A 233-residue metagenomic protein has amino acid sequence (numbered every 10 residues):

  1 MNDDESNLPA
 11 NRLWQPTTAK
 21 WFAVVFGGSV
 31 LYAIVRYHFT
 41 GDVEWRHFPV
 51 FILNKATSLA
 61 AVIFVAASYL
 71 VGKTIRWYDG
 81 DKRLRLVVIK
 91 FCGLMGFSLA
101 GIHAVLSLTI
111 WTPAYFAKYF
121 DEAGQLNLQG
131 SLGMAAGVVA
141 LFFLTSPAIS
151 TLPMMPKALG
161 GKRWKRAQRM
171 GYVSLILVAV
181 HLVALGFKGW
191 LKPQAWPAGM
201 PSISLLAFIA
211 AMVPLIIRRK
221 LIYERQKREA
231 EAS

Functional and structural regions predicted by a protein language model:
N2-S233: Membrane-embedded alpha-helical bundles that constitute the cytochrome b-like, heme-associated redox core of multi-pass
